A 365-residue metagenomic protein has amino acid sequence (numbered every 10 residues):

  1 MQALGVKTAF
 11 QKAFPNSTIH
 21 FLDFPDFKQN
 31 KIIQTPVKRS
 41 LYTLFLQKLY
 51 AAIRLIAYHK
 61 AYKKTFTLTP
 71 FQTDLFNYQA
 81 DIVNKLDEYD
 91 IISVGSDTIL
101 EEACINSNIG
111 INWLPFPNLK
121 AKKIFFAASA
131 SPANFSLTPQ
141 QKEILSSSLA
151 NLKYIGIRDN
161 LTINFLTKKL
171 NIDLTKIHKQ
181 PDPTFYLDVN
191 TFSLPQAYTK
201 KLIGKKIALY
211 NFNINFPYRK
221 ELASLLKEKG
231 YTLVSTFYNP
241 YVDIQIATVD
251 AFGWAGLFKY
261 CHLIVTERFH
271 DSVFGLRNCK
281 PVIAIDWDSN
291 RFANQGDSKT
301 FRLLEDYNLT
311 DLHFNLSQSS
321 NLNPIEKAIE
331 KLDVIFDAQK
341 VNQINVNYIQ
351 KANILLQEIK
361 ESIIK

Functional and structural regions predicted by a protein language model:
M1-K365: Active-site anion-handling motifs in enzyme catalytic cores
